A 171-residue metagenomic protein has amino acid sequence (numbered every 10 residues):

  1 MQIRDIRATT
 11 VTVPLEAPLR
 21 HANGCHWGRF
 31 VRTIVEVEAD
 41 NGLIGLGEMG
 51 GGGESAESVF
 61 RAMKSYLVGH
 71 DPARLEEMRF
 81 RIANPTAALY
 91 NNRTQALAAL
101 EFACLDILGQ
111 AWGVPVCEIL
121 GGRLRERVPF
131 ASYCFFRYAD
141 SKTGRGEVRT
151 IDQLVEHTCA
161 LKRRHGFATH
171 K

Functional and structural regions predicted by a protein language model:
M1-L46, G50: Structured beta-strand/loop patches that form or line metal/cofactor-binding pockets in enzymes
I6, E38-W112: Metal- or metallocofactor-binding catalytic centers and their adjacent structured scaffolds across diverse enzyme
L19-A22, P115-V116, E156: Glycine-rich, charged/polar anion/phosphate-binding loops that engage phosphate groups from diverse ligands
N23-C25, E118-L120, A160: A generic local secondary-structure boundary/capping motif
H26-R29, G122-L124, R163: Solvent-exposed alpha-helices and their adjacent loops that cap or buttress functional pockets in soluble metabolic
E101-S141: Glycine-rich, aromatic-flanked loop segments that form ligand/cofactor-binding clefts across common enzyme folds
E126-K171: Metal-dependent enolase-superfamily TIM-barrel catalytic cores that perform enediolate-based chemistry
